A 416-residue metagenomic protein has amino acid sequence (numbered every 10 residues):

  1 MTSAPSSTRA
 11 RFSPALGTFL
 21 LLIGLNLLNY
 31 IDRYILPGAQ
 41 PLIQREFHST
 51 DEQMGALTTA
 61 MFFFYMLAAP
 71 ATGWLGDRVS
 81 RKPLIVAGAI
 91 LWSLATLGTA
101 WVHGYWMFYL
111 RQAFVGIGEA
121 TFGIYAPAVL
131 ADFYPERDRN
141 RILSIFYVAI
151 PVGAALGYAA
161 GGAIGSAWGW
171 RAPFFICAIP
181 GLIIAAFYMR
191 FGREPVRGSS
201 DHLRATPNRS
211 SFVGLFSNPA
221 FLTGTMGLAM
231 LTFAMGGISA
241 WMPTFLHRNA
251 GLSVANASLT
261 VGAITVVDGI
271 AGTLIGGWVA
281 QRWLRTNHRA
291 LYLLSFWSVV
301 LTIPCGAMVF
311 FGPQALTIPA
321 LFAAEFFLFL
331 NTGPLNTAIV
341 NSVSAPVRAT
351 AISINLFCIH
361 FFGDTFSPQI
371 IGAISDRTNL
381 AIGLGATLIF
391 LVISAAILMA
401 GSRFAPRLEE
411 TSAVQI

Functional and structural regions predicted by a protein language model:
P5-R11, P195-T225, N249: Juxtamembrane intracellular "pre-TM" segments in multi-pass secondary transporters
L36-P37, P219-T273, T332, N336 (+1 more regions): Extracytoplasmic gate region of multi-pass secondary transporters
H48, S80, W101-W106, G118 (+2 more regions): Helix-breaking motifs and short loop linkers at transmembrane-helix boundaries and internal kinks in secondary membrane
L67-H103: Conserved MFS/SLC helix-loop-helix module at the cytosolic interface between two early adjacent transmembrane helices
P83-L97, L291-G306: Structural signature of the two symmetry-related core transmembrane helices
A95-G98, W106-F114, L316-A323: Paired small-residue
R111-I150: Cytoplasmic helix-loop-helix junction between adjacent transmembrane helices in 12-TM secondary transporters
F146-R190: Helix-loop-helix hairpin linking two adjacent transmembrane segments in secondary transporters
